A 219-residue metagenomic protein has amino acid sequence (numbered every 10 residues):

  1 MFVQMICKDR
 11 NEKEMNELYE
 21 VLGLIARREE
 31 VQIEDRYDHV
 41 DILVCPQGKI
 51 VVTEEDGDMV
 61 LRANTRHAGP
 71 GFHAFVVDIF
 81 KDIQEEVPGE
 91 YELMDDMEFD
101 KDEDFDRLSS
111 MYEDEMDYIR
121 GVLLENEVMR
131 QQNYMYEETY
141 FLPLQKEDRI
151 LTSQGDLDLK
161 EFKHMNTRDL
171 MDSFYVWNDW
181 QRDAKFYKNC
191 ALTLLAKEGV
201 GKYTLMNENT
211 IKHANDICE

Functional and structural regions predicted by a protein language model:
M1-E219: Acidic (Asp/Glu-rich) sequence patches and key acidic residues that form negatively charged surfaces used
